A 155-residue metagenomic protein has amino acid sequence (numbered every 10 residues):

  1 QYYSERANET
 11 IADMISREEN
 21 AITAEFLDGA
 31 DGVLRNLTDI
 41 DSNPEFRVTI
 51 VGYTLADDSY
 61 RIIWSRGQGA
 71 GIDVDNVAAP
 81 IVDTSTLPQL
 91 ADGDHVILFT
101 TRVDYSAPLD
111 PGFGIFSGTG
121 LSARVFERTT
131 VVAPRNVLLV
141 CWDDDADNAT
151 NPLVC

Functional and structural regions predicted by a protein language model:
Q1-Y3: Transmembrane signal-anchor/signal-peptide helices with a preference for the extracytoplasmic
E9-C155: Short, conserved structural patches
